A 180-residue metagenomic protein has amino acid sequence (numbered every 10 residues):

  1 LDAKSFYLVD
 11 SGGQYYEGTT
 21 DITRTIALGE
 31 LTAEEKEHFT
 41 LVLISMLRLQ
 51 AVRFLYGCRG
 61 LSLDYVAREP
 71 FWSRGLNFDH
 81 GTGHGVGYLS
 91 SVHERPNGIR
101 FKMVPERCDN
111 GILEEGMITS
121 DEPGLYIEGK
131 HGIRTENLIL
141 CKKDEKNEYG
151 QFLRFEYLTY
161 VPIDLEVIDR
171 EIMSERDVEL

Functional and structural regions predicted by a protein language model:
L1-L180: Active-site neighborhoods and metal-handling regions in enzymes and metal-associated proteins
